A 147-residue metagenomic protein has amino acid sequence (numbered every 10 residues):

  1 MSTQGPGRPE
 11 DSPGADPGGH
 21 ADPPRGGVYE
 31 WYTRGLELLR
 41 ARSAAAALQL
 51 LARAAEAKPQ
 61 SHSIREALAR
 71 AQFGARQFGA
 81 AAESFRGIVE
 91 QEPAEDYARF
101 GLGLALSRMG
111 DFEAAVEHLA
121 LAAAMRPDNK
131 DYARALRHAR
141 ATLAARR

Functional and structural regions predicted by a protein language model:
M1-W31, A41, R147: Long, contiguous interaction/recruitment modules in multidomain scaffold/adaptor proteins
D22, A52-E56, R86-E90, A123-A124: Conserved structural position within tetratricopeptide repeats
P24-A57, G74: Alpha-helical segment of the N-proximal tetratricopeptide repeat
R40-A41, G74, R108, H138-A145: Register position in tetratricopeptide repeats
